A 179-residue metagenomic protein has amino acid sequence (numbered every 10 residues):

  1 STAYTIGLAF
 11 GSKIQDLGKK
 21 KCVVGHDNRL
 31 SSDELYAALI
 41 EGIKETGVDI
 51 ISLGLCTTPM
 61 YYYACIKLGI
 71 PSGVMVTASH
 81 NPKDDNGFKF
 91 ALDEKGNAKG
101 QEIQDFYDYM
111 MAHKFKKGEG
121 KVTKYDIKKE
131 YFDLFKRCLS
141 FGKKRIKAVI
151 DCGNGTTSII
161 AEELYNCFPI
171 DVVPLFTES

Functional and structural regions predicted by a protein language model:
S1-E41, E45-T46, K124-I146: An N-terminal, well-structured beta->alpha segment
A9, K13-L17, G42, T46 (+5 more regions): Change "in soluble alpha/beta enzymes" to "in soluble alpha/beta proteins
L17-K20, T46-V48, L68-S72, D84-N86 (+2 more regions): Short coil/turn connectors at secondary-structure junctions
N28, A78-K83, G155: Short glycine-rich anion-binding loops that position phosphate/pyrophosphate groups of nucleotides and phosphorylated
G42-C56: Active-site cofactor/substrate anionic-group-binding motifs, chiefly glycine- and Lys/Arg-rich phosphate-binding loops
L55-P71, L134-C138: Conserved phosphate-binding catalytic cores of ATP/NTP-utilizing and phosphoryl-transfer enzymes
N86-S179: Gly/Ser/Thr-enriched, mixed-charge loops and adjacent short helices that form phosphate/oxyanion-binding elements
